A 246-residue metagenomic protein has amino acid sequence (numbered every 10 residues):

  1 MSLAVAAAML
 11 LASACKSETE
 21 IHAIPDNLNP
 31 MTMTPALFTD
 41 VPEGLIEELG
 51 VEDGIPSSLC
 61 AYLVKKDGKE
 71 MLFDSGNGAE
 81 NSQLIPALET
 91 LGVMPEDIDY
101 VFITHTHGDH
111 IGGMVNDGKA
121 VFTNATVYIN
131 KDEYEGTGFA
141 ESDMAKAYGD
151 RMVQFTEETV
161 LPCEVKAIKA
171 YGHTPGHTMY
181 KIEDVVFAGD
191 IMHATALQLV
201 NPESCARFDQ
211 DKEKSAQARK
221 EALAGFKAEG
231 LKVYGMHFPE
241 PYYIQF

Functional and structural regions predicted by a protein language model:
S2-A12: Bacterial N-terminal signal peptides
C15-D67, F246: Zn-dependent metallo-beta-lactamase
E20-I24, L49, G54, A61-K65 (+1 more regions): Core dinuclear metal-dependent hydrolase active-site scaffold
I21, V64, F73-D74, I98 (+7 more regions): Divalent metal-coordination and catalytic microenvironments
D26-L28, S75-G78, T106, D132-E133 (+4 more regions): Active-site metal-binding loops of divalent metal-dependent hydrolases
G76-R151: Active-site HxH/HxHxD metal-binding segment of metal-dependent hydrolases
T123-A170, T174, K214-G230: Metallo-beta-lactamase
E158-T159, K169-Y171, P175-F246: Metallo-beta-lactamase
